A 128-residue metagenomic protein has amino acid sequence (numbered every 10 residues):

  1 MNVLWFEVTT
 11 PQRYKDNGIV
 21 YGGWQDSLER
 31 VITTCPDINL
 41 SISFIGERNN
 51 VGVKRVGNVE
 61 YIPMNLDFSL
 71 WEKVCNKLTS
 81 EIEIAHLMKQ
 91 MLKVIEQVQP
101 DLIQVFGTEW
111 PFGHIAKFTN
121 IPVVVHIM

Functional and structural regions predicted by a protein language model:
M1-N49, V53: N-terminal subdomain of nucleotide-sugar transferases
V3-L4, T119-M128: Active-site proximal beta-strand in glycosyltransferases
V8, L66, G107, I127-M128: Histidine-centered beta-alpha loop that forms part of the nucleotide-sugar donor binding/catalytic region in diverse
S41, Q104, V124-H126: Structural detector of well-ordered beta-strand residues that form the stable sheet scaffold of enzyme domains
V53-L66, N120-V124: Active-site regions of enzymes building and remodeling cell-envelope glycoconjugates
V59-K89: A short, charged, and often flexible helix/loop element on the N-terminal side of the glycosyltransferase catalytic
K93-W110, A116: Short N-terminal targeting/anchoring amphipathic segment
